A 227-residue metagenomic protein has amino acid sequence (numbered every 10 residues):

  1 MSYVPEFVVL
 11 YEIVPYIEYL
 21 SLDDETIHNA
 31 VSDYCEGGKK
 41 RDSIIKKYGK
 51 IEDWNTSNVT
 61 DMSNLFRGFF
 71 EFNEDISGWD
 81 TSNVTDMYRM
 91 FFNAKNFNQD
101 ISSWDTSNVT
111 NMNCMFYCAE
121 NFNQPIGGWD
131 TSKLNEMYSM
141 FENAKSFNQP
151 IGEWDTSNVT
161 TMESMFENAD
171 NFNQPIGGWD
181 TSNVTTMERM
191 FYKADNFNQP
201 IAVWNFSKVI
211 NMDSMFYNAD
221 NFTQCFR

Functional and structural regions predicted by a protein language model:
M1-R227: Negatively charged
